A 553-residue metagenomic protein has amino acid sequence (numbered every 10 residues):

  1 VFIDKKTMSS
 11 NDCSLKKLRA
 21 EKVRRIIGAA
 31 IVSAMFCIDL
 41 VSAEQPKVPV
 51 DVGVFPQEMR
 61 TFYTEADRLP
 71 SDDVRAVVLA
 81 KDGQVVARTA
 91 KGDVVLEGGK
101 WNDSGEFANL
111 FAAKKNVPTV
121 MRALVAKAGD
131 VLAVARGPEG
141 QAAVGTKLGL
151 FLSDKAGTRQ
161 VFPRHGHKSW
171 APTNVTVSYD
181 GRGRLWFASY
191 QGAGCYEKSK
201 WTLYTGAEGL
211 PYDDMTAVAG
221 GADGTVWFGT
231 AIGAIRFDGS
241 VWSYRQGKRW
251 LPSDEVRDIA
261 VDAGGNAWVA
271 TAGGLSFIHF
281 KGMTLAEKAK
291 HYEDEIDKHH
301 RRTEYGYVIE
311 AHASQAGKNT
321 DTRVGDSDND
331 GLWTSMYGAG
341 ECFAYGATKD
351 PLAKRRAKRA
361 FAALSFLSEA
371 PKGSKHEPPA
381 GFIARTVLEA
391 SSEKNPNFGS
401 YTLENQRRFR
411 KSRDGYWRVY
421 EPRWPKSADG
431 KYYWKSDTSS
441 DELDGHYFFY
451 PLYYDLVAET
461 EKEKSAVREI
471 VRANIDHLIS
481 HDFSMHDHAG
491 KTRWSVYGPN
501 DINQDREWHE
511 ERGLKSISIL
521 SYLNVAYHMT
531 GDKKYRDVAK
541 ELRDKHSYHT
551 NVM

Functional and structural regions predicted by a protein language model:
E44-M59: Blade/loop signatures of beta-propeller domains
T61-K81, D103-K114, V120-P138, F162-R182 (+2 more regions): Short coil-to-beta transitions that initiate beta-strands within beta-rich domains
Q84-A87, P118, Q141-A143, R184-F187 (+2 more regions): Conserved beta-propeller blade signature
R257-M283: Blade-level signature of beta-propeller repeat domains, shared across WD40, Kelch, NHL, RCC1 and BNR/Asp-box propellers
F280-E287, Y345-K358, Y454-R472, Y527-K540: Structural helix-adjacent loops and short alpha-helical linkers that scaffold large soluble proteins
E287-K318, A357-G373, E469-H488, K534-M553: Long, well-ordered core segments of solenoidal/helical folds
H312-S314, R355-R512: Extended ligand-binding groove/face enriched in aromatic
S335-D350, G430, G445-E463, K515-D532: Well-ordered alpha-helical scaffold segments within catalytic/enzyme domains
